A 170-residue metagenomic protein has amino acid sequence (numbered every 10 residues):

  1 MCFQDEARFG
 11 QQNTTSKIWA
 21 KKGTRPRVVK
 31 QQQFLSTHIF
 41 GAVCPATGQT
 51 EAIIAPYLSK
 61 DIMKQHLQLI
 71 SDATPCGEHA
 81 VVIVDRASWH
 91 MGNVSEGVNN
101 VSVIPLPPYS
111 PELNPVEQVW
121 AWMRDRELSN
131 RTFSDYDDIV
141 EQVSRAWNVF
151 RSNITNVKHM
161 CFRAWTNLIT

Functional and structural regions predicted by a protein language model:
M1-T170: Short functional hotspots at interaction and active-site rims
